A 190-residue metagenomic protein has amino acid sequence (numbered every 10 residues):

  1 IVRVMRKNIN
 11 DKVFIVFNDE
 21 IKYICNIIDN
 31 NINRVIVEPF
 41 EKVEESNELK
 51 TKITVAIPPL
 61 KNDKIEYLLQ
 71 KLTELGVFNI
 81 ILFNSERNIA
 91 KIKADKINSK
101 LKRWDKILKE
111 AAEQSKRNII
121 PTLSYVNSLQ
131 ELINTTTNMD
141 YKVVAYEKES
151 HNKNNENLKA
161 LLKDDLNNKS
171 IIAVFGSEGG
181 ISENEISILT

Functional and structural regions predicted by a protein language model:
I1-E44: N-terminal positively charged helical leader segments and presequences
R3, S187-T190: Short, intrinsically disordered, charge-balanced linker/junction segments flanking boundaries in proteins
V13, E38, E44-V55, L162-S170: Mobile, glycine- and charge-enriched loop segments and immediately flanking short secondary-structure elements within
D19, E86, K148: Residues in the short beta-alpha loop(s) of Rossmann-like NAD(P)-binding domains
S46-V144: RNA substrate-binding interface of SAM-dependent RNA methyltransferases
L69, A94, E156-N157, E185-I188: Short amphipathic alpha-helical segments
K142-G180, E185: Active-site/ligand-binding-proximal alpha/beta "capping" segment
